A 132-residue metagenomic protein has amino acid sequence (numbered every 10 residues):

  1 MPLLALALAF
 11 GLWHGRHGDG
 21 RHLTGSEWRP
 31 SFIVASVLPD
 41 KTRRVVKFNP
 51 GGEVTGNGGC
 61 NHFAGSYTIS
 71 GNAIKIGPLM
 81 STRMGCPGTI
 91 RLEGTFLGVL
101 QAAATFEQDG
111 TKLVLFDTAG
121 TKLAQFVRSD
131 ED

Functional and structural regions predicted by a protein language model:
P2-D132: Lipid interaction determinants
